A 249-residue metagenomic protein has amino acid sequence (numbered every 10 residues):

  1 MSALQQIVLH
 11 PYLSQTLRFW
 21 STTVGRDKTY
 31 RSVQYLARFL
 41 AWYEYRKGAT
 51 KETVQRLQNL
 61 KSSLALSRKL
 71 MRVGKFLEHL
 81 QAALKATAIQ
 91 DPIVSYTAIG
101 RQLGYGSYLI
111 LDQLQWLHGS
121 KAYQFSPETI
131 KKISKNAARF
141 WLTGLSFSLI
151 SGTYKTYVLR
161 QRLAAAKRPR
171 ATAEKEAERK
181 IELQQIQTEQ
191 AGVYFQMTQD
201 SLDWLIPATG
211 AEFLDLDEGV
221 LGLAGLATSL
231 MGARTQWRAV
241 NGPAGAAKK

Functional and structural regions predicted by a protein language model:
M1-Q199, L205-A227, A233-K249: Glycine-rich, hydrophobic membrane-spanning regions of integral membrane proteins that mediate transport
